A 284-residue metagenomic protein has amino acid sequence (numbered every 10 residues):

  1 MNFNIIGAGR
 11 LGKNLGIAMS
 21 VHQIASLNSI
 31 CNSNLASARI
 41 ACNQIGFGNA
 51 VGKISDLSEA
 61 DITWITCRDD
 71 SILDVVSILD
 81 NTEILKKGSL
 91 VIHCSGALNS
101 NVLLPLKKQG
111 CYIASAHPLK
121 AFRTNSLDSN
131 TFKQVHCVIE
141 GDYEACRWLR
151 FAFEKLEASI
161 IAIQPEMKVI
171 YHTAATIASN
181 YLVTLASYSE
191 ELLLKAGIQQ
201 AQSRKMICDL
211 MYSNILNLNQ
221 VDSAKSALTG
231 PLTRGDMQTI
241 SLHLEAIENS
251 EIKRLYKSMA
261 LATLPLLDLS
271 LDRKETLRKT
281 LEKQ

Functional and structural regions predicted by a protein language model:
M1-E59, L269: NAD(P)+-binding Rossmann beta1-loop-alpha1 motif at the extreme N-terminus of oxidoreductases
F3-I5, I65, I139: Hydrophobic Val/Ile/Leu positions in short beta-strands of Rossmann-like dinucleotide-binding domains
A25-L27, A60, K87-S89, F132-Q134: A general structural motif
N28-N32, V91-C94, I139: Short, hydrophobic beta-strand segments that form beta-sheet elements in well-ordered domains
L35, N43-L127: Rossmann-like NAD(P)(H) cofactor-binding subdomain of soluble oxidoreductases
S37-Q44, G110, D128-Q220: Internal alpha-helical scaffold of NAD(P)-dependent oxidoreductase catalytic cores
A41, S270-Q284: Short, basic/aromatic-enriched C-terminal tail that caps enzymatic domains
N214-R273: Interdomain hinge/lid region at the active-site interface of Rossmann-like NAD(P)-dependent oxidoreductases
